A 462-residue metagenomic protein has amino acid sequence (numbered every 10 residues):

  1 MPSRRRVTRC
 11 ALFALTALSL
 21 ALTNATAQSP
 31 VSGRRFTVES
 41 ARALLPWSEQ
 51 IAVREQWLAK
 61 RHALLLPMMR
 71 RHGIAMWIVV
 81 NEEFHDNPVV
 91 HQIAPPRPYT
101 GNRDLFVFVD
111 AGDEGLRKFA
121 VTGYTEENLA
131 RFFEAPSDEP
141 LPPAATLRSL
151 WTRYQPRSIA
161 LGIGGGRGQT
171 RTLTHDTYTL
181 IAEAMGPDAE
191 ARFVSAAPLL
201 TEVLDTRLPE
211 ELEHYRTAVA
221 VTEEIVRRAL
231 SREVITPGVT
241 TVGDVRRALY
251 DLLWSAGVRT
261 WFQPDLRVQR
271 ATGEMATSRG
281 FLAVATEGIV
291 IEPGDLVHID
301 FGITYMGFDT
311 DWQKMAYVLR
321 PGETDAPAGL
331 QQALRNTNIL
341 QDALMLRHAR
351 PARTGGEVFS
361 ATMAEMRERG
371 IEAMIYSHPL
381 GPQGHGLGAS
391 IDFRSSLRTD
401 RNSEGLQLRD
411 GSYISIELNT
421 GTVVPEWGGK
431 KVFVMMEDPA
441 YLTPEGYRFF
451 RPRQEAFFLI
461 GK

Functional and structural regions predicted by a protein language model:
M1-R6: N-terminal secretory signal peptides that target proteins for export/translocation
C10-A21: Bacterial N-terminal signal peptides
T23-A27: Sec/Tat signal peptide C-region and signal peptidase I cleavage site
Q28-K462: Active-site neighborhoods and metal-handling regions in enzymes and metal-associated proteins
